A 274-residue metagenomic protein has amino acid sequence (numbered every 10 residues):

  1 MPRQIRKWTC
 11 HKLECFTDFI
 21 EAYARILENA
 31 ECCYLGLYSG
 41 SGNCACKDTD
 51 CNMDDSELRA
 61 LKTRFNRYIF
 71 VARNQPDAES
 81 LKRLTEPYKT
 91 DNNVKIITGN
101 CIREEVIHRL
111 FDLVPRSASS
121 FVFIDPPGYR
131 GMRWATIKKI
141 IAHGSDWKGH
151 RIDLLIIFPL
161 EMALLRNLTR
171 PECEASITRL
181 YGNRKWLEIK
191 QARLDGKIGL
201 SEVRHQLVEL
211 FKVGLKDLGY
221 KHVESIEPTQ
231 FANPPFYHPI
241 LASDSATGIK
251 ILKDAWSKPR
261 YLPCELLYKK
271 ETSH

Functional and structural regions predicted by a protein language model:
I5, E14-R109: SAM cofactor-binding core of SAM-dependent methyltransferases, primarily the Rossmann-like beta-alpha-beta module
C32-K47, R116-G131, L154-P159, A242: Conserved proline-anchored active-site loop of SAM-dependent methyltransferases that bridges a beta-strand
E104-P115, K138-I141: Short amphipathic alpha-helix with an adjacent loop that forms part of the alpha/beta core around
Y129-H143: A short, conserved alpha-helix within the catalytic core of class I
D146-L165: Conserved beta-strand signature within the Rossmann-like core of class I S-adenosyl-L-methionine
L165-F231: A conserved mid-domain beta-alpha-beta active-site/ligand-binding segment of alpha/beta enzyme cores
R170, S176-I177, A246-S273: Flexible, glycine-/basic-rich loop-and-beta segments that form/coincide with the SAM-dependent methyltransferase
G214, P239-G248: Conserved beta strand-loop-helix elements of the APE1-like EEP
